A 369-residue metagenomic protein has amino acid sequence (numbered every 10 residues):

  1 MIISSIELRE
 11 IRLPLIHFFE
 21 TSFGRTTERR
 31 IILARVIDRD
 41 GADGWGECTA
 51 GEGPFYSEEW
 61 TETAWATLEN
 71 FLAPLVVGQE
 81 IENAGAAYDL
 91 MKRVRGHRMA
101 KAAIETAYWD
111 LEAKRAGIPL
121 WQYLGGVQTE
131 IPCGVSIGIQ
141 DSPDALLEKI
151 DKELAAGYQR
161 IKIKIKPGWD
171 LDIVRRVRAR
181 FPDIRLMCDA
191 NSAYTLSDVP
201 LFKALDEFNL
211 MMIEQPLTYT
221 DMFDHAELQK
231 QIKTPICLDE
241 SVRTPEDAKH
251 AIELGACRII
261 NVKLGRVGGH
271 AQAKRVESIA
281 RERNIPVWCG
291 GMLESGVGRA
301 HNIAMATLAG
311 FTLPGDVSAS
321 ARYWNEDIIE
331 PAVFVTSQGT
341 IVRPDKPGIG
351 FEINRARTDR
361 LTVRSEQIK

Functional and structural regions predicted by a protein language model:
M1-E62, T362-K369: N-terminal basic, low-complexity leaders that serve as flexible interaction/assembly modules and, when applicable, as
I3, A34, G41, L72 (+10 more regions): Conserved, mostly hydrophobic/aromatic
S4-L15, T26, I31, L293-K369: Flexible C-terminal active-site loop/helix
S5, I37-R115: Metal- or metallocofactor-binding catalytic centers and their adjacent structured scaffolds across diverse enzyme
G46, C133-I137, Q159-I163, L186-A190 (+5 more regions): Hydrophobic faces of well-ordered beta-strands that scaffold small-molecule active sites in alpha/beta enzyme cores
L72, T220-C237, V242-T340: Shared catalytic-loop signature of beta/alpha-barrel
R95, E105-I137: Glycine-rich, aromatic-flanked loop segments that form ligand/cofactor-binding clefts across common enzyme folds
Q122-I232: Metal-dependent enolase-superfamily TIM-barrel catalytic cores that perform enediolate-based chemistry
